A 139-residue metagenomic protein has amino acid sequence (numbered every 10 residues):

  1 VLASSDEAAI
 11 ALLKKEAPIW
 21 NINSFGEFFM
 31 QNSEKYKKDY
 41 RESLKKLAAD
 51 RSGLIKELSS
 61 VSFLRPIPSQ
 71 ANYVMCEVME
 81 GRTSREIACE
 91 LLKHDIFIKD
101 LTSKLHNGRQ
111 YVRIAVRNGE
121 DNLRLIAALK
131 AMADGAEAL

Functional and structural regions predicted by a protein language model:
V1-A3, V74-C76, V112-I114: Short cationic amphipathic helices and targeting signals
V1-I67: PLP-dependent aminotransferase class I/II
S5, T102-S103: Short, polar loop motifs at secondary-structure junctions
L13, I87, L125-A128: Hydrophobic side chains in well-ordered alpha-helices
K46, E57, E90, A128-A131: Alpha-helical scaffold elements within enzyme catalytic domains, especially in hydrolases
L47-A48, S52, V61-H94, V116: Conserved PLP-binding catalytic core of the aspartate aminotransferase-like
K93-H94, S103-L139: PLP-dependent enzyme catalytic core of the Aspartate aminotransferase-like
F97: Residue-level detector of anion-binding/catalytic polar loops
